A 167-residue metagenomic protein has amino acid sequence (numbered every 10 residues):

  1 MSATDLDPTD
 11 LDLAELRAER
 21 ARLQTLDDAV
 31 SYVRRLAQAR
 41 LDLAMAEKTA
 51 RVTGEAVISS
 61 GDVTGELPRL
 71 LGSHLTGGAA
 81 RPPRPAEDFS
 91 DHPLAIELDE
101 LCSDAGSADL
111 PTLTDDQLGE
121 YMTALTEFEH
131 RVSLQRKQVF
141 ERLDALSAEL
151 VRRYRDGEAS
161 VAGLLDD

Functional and structural regions predicted by a protein language model:
M1-D167: Charge-rich amphipathic alpha-helical interaction elements
